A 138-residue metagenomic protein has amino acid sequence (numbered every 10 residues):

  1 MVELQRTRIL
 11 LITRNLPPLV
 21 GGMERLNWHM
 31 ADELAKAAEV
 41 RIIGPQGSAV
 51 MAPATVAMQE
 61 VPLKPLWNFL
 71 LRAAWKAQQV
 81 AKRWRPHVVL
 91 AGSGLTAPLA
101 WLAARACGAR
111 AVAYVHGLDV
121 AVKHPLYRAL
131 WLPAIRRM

Functional and structural regions predicted by a protein language model:
M1-A49, A54, R136: N-terminal subdomain of nucleotide-sugar transferases
R8, H87-V88: Structural motif
P18-L19, K64-F69, G117-K123: Short, flexible loop segments at the rims of nucleotide/cofactor-binding pockets, characterized by
M51-R83, L90: A short, charged, and often flexible helix/loop element on the N-terminal side of the glycosyltransferase catalytic
W84, A106-C107, R137: Helix C-cap/helix->beta junction micro-motif
A91-A97: Short His-centered aromatic/hydrophobic patch
A106-L126: A short, histidine- and acid-enriched strand-loop-helix "catalytic/donor-clamping" loop that lines the nucleotide-sugar
P125-M138: Membrane-proximal helix-turn-helix segments that form the acceptor-binding/catalytic region of lipid-linked
